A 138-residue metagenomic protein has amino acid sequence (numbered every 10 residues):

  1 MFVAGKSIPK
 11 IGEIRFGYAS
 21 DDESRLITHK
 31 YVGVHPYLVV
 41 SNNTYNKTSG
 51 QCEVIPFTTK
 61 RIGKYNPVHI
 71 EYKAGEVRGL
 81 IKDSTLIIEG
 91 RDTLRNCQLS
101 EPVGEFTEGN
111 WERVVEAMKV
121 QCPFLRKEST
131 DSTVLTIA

Functional and structural regions predicted by a protein language model:
F2-I8: Short, surface-exposed secondary-structure edge patches
S7, Y72-A138: C-terminal terminal-subdomain/extension
P9-I14: Loop/turn positions that initiate beta-strands
R15, C52, I70, T85-L86: A broad, low-specificity signal marking well-ordered, structured residues that form hydrophobic/aromatic
S20-R25: Short, charged beta-turn/beta-strand-edge "cap" motif at the junction between a beta-strand and an adjacent loop
L26-E76: Compact nucleic-acid interaction/catalytic patches
